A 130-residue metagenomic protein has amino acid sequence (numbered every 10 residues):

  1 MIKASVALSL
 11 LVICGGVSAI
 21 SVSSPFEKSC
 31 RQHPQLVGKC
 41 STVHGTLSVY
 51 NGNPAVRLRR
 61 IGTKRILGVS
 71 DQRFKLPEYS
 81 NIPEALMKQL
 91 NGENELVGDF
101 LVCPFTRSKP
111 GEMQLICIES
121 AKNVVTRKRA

Functional and structural regions predicted by a protein language model:
S5-I13: Sec-dependent N-terminal signal peptides
I20-Y79: N-terminal secretory signal peptides
S29-R31, S41, V102-P104, I116-I118: Sequence contexts marking disulfide-bonded cysteines in secreted/extracellular proteins
E78-L86, E119-V124: Intrinsically disordered, low-complexity, charged/polar segments
P83-G111: Flexible glycine-rich surface loops and low-complexity tracts that mediate binding to linear polymers
F105-A130: OB-fold/S1-family single-stranded nucleic acid-binding modules
